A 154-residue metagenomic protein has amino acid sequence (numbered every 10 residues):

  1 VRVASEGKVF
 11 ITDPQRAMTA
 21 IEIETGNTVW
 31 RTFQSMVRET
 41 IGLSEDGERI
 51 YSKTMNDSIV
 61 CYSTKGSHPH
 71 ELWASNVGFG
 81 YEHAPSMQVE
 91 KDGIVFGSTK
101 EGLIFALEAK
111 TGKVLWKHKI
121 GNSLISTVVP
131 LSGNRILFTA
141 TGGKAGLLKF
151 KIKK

Functional and structural regions predicted by a protein language model:
V1-M18, T32-V60, F79-I104, L124-F150: Repeat-blade elements of multi-bladed beta-propeller folds
T19, T28, V60-S63, V114: A ubiquitous, low-specificity "background" feature that marks scattered single residues across proteins without
E22-T25, T64-S67, E108-T111, I152-K154: Short loop/turn segments that connect beta-strands within beta-propeller blades
N27-F33, H68-F79, V114-I120, K154: Aromatic (tryptophan-biased) beta-strands that constitute blades/sheets of beta-rich domains
I94, A109, L115-N122: Small/polar glycine-rich anion-binding or flexible loop at a beta-alpha turn
